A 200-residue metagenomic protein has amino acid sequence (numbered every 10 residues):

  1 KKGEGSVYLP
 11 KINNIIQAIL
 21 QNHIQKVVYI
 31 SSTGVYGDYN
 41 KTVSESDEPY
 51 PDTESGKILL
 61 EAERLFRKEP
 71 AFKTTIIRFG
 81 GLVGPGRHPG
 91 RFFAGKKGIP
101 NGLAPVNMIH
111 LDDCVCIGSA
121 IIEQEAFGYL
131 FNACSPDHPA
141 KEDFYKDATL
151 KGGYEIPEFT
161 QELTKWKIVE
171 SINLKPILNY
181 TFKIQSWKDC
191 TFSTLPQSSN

Functional and structural regions predicted by a protein language model:
K1-V28, E61: NAD(P)-cofactor binding segment of oxidoreductase domains
G5-L9, S44-R64, N107-I109, H138: Short-chain dehydrogenase/reductase
V27-T33, I77-F79: SDR active-site strand-loop-helix element
T33-E54, A94-G95: Active-site "gating" loop of Rossmann-like NAD(P)-dependent oxidoreductase/epimerase domains
E61-P85: Conserved beta-loop-beta element that borders a ligand/cofactor-binding pocket
P85, G90-K97, L103-F131: Alpha-helical substrate-binding/gating segment
V115-S171: Mid/C-terminal beta-alpha module of Rossmann-like enzyme folds, strongest in SDR-family dehydrogenases/epimerases
E155-N200: C-terminal amphipathic/interface module of NAD(P)-dependent oxidoreductases and related NAD-binding regulators
